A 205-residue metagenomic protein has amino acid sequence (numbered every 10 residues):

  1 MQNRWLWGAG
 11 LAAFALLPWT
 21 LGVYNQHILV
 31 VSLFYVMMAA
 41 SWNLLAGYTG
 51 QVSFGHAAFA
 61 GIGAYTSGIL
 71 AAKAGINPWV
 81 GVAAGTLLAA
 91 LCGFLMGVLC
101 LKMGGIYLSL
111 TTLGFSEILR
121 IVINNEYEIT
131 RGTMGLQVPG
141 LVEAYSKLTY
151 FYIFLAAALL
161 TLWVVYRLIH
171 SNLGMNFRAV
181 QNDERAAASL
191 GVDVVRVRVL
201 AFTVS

Functional and structural regions predicted by a protein language model:
M1-S205: Transmembrane alpha-helices and adjacent helix-loop boundaries
